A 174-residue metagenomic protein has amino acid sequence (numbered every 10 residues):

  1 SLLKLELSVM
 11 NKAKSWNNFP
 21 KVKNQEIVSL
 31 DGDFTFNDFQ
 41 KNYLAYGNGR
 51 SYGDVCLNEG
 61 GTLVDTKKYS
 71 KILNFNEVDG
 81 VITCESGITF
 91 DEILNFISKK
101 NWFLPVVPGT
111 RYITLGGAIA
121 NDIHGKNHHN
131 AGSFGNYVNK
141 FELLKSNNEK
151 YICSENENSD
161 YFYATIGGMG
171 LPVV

Functional and structural regions predicted by a protein language model:
L2-N18: N-terminal regions that are enriched for targeting/export leaders and immediately downstream pro/stem segments
W16-G109, D122-N127: Glycine-rich N-terminal segment of FAD-binding domains in flavoprotein oxidoreductases, spanning the beta-loop-helix
Y46, T66, G109, I113 (+3 more regions): A generic, residue-level signal for flexible/boundary positions that often mark functional hotspots
R50-S51, R111-G116, M169-L171: Conserved A3 ("GATE") glycine/threonine-rich loop of ANL adenylate-forming enzymes
N58, T66, I113, G135-Y137 (+1 more regions): A short, structural micro-pattern
E77, T114, K145: Short, acidic, Ser/Thr-enriched surface-loop or helix-capping motifs
A118-V174: FAD-binding subdomain of flavoenzyme oxidoreductases
